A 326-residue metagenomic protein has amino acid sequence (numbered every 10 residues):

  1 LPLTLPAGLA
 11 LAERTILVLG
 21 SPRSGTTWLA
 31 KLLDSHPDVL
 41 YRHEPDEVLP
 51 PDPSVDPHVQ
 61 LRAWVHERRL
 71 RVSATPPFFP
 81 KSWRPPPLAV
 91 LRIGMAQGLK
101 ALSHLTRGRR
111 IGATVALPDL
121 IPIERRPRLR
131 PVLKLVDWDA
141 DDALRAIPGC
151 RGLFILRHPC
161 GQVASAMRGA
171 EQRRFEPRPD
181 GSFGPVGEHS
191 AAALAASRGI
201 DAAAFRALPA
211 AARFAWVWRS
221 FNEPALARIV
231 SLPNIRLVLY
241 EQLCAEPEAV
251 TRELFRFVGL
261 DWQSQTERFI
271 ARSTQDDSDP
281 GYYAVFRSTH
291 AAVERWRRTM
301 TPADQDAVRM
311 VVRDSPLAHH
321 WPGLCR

Functional and structural regions predicted by a protein language model:
L1-L17, P22, E176, H189-A215 (+4 more regions): PAPS-dependent sulfotransferases, especially Golgi type II membrane carbohydrate sulfotransferases
I16, L40, R151-F154, R236-V238: Hydrophobic/aromatic beta-strand patches that form the interior of the parallel beta-sheet core in alpha/beta enzyme
L19-G20, V132-V136, L156-R157, Y240: Short His-Asn-centered micro-motif
T26, W138-A143, P247: Short, well-ordered alpha-helical microsegments
T27-V39: A conserved segment at the C-terminal end of the G1
E44-L133, D139, R178-A203: PAPS-dependent sulfation machinery
E47, P159-G161, C244: Conserved nucleotide-binding/hydrolysis micro-motifs of P-loop NTPases
K134-L135, L144-R168: Conserved phosphate-donor/acceptor-positioning beta-strand/loop module used by diverse small-molecule
